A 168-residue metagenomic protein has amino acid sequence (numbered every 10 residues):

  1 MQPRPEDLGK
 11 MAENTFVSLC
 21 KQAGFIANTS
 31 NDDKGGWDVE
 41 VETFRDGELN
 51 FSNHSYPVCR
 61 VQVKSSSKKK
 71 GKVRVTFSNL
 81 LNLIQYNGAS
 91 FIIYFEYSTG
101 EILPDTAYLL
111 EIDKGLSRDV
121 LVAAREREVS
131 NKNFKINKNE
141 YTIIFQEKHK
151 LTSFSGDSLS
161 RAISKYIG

Functional and structural regions predicted by a protein language model:
M1-G35, V41-G168: Mixed-charge (Asp/Glu-Lys/Arg
